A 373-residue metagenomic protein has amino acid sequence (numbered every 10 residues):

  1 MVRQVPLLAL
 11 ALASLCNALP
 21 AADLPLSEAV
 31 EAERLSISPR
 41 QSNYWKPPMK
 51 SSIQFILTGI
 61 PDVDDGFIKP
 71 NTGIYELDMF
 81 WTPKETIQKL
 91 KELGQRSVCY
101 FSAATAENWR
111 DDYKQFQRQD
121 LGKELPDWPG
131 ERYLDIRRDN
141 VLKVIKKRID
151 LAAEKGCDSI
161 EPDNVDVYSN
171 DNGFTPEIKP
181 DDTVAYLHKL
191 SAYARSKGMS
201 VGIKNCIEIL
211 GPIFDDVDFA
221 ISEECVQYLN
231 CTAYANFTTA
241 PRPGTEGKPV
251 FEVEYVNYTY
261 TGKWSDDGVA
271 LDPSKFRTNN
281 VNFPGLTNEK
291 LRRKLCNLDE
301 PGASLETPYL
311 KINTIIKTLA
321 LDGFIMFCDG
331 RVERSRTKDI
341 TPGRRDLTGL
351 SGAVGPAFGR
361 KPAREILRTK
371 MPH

Functional and structural regions predicted by a protein language model:
M1-R34: Fungal secretory targeting signals
E33-H373: Glycan-processing catalytic domains of CAZymes
